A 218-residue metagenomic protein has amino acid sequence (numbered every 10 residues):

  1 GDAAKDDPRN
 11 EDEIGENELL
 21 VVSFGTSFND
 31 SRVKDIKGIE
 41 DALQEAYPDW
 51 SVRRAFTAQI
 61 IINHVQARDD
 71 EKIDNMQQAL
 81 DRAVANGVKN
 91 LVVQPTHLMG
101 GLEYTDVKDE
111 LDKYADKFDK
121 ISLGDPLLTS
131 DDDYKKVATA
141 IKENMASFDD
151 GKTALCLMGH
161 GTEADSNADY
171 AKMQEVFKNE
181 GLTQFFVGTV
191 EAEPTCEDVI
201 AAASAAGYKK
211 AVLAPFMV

Functional and structural regions predicted by a protein language model:
G1-V218: Active-site-proximal alpha-helix that buttresses catalytic centers in soluble enzyme cores
